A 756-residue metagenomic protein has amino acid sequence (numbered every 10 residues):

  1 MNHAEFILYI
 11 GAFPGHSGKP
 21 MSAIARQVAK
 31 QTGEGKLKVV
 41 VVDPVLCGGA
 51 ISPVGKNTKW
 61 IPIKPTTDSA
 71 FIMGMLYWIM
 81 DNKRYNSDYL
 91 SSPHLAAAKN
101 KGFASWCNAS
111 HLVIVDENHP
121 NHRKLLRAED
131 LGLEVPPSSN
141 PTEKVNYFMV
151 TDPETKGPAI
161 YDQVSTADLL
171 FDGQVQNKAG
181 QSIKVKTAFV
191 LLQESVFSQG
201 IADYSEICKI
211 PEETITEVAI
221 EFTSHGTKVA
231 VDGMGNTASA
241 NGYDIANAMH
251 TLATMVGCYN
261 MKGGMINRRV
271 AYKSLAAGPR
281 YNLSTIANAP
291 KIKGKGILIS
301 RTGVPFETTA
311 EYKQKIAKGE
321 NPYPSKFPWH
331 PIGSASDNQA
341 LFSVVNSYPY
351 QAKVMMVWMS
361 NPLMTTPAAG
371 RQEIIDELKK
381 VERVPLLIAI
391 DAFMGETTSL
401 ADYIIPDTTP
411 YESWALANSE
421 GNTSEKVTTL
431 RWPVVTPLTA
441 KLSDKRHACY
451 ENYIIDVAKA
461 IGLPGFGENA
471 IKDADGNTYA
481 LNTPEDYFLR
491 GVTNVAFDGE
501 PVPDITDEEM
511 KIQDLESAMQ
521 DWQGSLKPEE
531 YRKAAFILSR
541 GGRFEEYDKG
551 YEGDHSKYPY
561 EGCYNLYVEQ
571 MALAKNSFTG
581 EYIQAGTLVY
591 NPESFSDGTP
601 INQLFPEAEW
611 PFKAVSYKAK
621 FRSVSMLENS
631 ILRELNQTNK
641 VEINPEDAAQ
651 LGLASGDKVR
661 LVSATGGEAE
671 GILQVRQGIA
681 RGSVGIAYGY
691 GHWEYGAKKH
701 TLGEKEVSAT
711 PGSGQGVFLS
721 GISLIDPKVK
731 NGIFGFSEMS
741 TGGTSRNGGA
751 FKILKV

Functional and structural regions predicted by a protein language model:
M1-L37, V41-V42, G49, A70 (+7 more regions): Extended redox/cofactor-interaction regions of prokaryotic respiratory oxidoreductases
E5-I7, K36-V40, T58-W60, D68 (+16 more regions): Beta-sheet entry/capping signal
V45-G48, E396, A401-V434: Flexible glycine/proline-rich, aromatic-decorated loop/lid segments
A50-S224: Long, well-ordered, tryptophan-enriched scaffold segments
Y77-D81, Y85, T254-M261, K380 (+8 more regions): Short, well-ordered loop/turn and helix-capping segments at boundaries between secondary-structure elements and domains
S87-P93, I207, E217-V218, A230-G235 (+2 more regions): Short coil/turn segments at secondary-structure boundaries
P93-A97, E221-F222, M265-A276, A470-V492: A glycine-rich phosphate-binding loop feature that marks nucleotide/adenosyl-phosphate handling sites
V434-E508, S625-L627, I631-E642, E646-V756: Long, contiguous, secondary-structure-rich segments that constitute the structural scaffold of globular domains
